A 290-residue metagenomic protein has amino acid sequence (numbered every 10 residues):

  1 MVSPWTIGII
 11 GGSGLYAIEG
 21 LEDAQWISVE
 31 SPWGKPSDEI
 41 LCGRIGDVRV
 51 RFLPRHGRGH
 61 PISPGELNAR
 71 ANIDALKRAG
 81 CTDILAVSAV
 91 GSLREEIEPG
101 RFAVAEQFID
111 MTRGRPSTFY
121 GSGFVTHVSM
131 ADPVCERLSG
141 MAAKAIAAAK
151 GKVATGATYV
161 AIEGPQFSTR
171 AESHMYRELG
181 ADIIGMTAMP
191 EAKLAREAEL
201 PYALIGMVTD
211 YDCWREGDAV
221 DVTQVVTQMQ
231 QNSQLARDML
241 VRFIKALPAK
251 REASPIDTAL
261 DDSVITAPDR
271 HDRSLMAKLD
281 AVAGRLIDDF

Functional and structural regions predicted by a protein language model:
M1-D132, I287-F290: Metabolite-binding pocket within alpha/beta catalytic cores that recognizes anionic/polar moieties
K77-G80, R177, R196: Non-catalytic positions within long, well-ordered alpha-helices that form the structural scaffold/packing of enzyme
R137, M141-K152, D238-A246: Generic non-transmembrane alpha-helical segments
A145-D182, D269: Active-site/ligand-binding-proximal alpha/beta "capping" segment
M186-T223: Zn-dependent metallopeptidase/amidohydrolase metal-coordination segment
C213-L260: His/Asp/Glu-rich mid-to-C-terminal helical/loop segments that flank catalytic regions of hydrolases
D262-F290: Acidic, Ser/Thr-rich low-complexity intrinsically disordered segments
